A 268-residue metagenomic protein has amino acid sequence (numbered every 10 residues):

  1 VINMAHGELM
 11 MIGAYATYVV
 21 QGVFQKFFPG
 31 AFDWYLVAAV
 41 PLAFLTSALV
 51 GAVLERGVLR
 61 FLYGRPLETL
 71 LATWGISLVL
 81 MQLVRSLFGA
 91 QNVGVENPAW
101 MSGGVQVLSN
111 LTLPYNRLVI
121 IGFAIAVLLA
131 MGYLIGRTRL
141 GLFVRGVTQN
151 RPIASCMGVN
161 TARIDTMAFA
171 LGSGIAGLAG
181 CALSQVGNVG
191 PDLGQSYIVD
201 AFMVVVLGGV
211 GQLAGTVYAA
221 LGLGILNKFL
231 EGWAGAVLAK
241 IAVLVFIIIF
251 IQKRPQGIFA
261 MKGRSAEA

Functional and structural regions predicted by a protein language model:
V1-V20, V53-E68, L207-L213: Single transmembrane alpha-helix segments in multi-pass membrane proteins
A5-E8, V37, E68, R139 (+4 more regions): Residues that define the loop-to-transmembrane-helix transition and helix capping in multi-pass membrane transporters
E8-I12, L62-R85, G194-V206, G222 (+1 more regions): Pore- or pathway-lining transmembrane helices of multi-pass membrane proteins that form conduits for solutes/ions
A14, Y18-V19, A43-V50, I76-V84 (+4 more regions): Hydrophobic core segments of alpha-helical transmembrane domains in multi-pass membrane transport and ion-translocation
G30-S77, L83, Y218-L223, R254: Alpha-helical transmembrane segments within multi-pass membrane transporters and channels
L36-P41, T166-A176, G180-C181, V186-I247: Transmembrane alpha-helical segments in multi-pass inner-membrane proteins
F61-L62, P66-R137, I164-M167, F229 (+3 more regions): Transmembrane helix-bundle core of multi-pass membrane transporters and related energy-transducing complexes
L111-V189, L213-Y218: Helix-loop-helix "hairpin" substructures at the membrane interface of multi-pass membrane proteins
